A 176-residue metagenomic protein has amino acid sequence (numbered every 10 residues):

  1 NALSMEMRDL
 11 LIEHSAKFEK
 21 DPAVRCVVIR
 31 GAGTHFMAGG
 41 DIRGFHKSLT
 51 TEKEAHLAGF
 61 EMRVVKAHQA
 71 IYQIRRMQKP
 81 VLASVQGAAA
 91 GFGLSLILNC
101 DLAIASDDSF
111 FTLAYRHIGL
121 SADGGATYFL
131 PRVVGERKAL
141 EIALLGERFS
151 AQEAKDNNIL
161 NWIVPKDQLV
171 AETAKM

Functional and structural regions predicted by a protein language model:
N1-A32, Y72: Conserved CoA-thioester-binding segment of acyl-CoA-metabolizing enzymes
M5-E6, G40, S95, G125: Generic recognition of short, well-ordered alpha-helical segments
M7-L10, R63-K66, L169: Hydrophobic alpha-helical membrane-association signature
G31-A70, A89, H117-G119: Glycine- (often His-adjacent) and acidic-residue-rich active-site loop that binds/positions the CoA thioester
Y72-M176: Crotonase-fold acyl-CoA enzyme core
